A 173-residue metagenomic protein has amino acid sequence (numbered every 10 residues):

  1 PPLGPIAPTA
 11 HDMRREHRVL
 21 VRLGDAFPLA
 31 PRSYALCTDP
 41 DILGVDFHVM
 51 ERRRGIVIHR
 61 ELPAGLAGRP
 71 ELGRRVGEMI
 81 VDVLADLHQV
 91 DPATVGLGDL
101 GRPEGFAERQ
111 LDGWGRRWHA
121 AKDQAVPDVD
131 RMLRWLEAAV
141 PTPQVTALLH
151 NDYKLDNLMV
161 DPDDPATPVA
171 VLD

Functional and structural regions predicted by a protein language model:
P1-L148, P162-T167: ATP-binding pocket architecture of kinase catalytic cores
E16, L155-D156: Alpha-helical structural signal
L148-H150, L155: Catalytic-loop of the protein kinase fold
L158-V160: Hydrophobic residue at the +6 position relative to the catalytic HRD Asp in the kinase catalytic loop
D173: Conserved active-site aspartate in kinases
